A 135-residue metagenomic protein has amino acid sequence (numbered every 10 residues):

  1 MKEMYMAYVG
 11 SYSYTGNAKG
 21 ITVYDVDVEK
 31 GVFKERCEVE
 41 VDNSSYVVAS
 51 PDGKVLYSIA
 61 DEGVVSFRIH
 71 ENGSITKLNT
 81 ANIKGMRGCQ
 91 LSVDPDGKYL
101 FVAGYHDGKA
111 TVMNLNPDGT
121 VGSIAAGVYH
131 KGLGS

Functional and structural regions predicted by a protein language model:
M1-A18, V23-D25: An edge-strand/N-cap motif at the start of beta-rich repeat modules
M1-E3, A49-G53, P95-G97: Residue-level detector of Asp-centered blade-edge/turn motifs that repeat once per structural unit in beta-propeller
Y12, I21-D27, V64-H70, A110-N116: A structural feature that tracks compact, well-ordered secondary-structure segments with a strong bias toward
Y14-K19, I59-E62, Y105-G108: Short, solvent-exposed loop/turn segments at conserved positions within beta-propeller repeat blades
N17, N43, R87: Beta-rich catalytic cores
C37-S45: Conserved blade-ending motifs and adjacent loop-strand segments that build the rim/top face of beta-propeller domains
I75-S135: Asp-box/WD-like beta-propeller blade repeats and closely related beta-sheet repeat scaffolds
